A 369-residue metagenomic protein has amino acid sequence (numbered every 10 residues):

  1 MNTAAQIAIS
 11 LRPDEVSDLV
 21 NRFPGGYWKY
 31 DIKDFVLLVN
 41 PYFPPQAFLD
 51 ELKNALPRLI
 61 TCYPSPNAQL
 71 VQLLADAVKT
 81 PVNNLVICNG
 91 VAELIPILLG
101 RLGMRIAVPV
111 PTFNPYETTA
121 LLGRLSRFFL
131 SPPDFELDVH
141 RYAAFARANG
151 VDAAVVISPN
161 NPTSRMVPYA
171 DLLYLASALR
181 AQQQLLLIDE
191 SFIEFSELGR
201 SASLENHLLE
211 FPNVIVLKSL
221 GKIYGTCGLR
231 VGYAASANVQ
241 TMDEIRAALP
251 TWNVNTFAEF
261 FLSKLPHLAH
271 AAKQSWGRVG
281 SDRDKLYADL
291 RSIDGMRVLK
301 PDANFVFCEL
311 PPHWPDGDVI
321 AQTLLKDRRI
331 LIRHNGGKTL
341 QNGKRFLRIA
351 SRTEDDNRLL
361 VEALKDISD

Functional and structural regions predicted by a protein language model:
M1, K326-D327, K338-D369: PLP-dependent enzyme catalytic core of the Aspartate aminotransferase-like
M1-C62, D76, N149-G150: N-terminal "arm"/small-domain region of PLP-dependent enzymes with the aminotransferase-like
I7, G100-I157: PLP-dependent aminotransferase-like
P44-P45, P66, N213-S292, M296-L299: PLP-dependent aminotransferase class I/II
Q46, W314-A321, D356-L359: Short, conserved charged micro-motifs
L59, A68-I106: Phosphate-binding glycine-rich loop
F135-E197, F307: Active-site phosphate-binding strand-loop segment of PLP-dependent enzymes
G280, I293-R328, S351: Conserved PLP-binding catalytic core of the aspartate aminotransferase-like
